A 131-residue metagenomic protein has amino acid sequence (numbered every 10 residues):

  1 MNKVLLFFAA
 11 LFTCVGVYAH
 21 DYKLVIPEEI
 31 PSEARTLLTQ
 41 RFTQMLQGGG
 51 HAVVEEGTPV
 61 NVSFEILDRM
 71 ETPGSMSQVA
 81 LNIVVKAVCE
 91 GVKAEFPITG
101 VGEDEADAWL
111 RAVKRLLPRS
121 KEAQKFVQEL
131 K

Functional and structural regions predicted by a protein language model:
M1-N2, V92: Generic cytosolic/nucleocytoplasmic N-terminal low-complexity/intrinsically disordered segments
N2-A10, A87, V101, E105: Generic alpha-helix initiation/capping and coil-helix boundary signal
K3-L11, V15-G49, K125-K131: A structural "domain/chain start" motif
V17-Y22, E28, S32-E33, H51-S63 (+2 more regions): Generic structural signal for short, solvent-exposed loop/turn connectors between secondary structure elements
P31-T39, Q78, G102-L110: Solvent-exposed, acidic/flexible segments
G48-V53, P59-T99: Surface-exposed short loop/turn segments
K93-K131: C-terminal/domain-edge helix-coil "capping" segments
